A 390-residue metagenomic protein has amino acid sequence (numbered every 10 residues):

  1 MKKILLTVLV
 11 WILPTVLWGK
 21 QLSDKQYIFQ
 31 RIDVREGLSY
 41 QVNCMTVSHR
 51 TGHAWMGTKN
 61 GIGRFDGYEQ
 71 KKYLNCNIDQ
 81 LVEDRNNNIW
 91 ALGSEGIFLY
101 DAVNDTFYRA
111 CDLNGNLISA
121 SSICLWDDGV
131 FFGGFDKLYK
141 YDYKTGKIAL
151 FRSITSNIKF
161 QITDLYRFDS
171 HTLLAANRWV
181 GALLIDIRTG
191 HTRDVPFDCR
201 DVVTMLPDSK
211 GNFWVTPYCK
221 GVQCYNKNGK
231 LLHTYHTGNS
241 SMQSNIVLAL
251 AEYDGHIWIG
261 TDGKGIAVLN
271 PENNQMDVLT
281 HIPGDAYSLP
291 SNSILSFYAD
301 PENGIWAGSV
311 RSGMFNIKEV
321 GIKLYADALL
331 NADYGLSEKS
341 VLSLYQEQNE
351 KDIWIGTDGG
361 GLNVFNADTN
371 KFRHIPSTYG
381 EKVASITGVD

Functional and structural regions predicted by a protein language model:
M1-D390: Carboxylate-rich, polar loop motifs that coordinate divalent cations or form catalytic acidic clusters
